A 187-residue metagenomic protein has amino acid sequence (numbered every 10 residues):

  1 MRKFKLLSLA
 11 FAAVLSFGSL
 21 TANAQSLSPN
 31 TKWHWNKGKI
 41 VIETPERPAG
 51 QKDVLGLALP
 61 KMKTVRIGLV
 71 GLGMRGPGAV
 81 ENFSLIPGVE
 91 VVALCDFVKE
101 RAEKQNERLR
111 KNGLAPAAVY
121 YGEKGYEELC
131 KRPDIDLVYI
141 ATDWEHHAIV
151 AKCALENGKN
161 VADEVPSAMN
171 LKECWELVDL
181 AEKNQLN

Functional and structural regions predicted by a protein language model:
K3, F11, A22-N157, W175 (+1 more regions): N-terminal glycine-/serine-/threonine-rich beta1-alpha1-beta2 phosphate-ribose binding loop of Rossmann-like
S8-S19: Bacterial N-terminal signal peptides
F97, P166-S167: An acidic- and aromatic-residue-enriched active-site/binding cleft used to recognize and process polar
G158-N160, E164-P166: Short helix/strand-capping hinge loops at secondary-structure junctions that flank key functional elements
M169-K172: Conserved PLP phosphate-binding loop immediately N-terminal to the Schiff-base lysine helix in PLP-dependent enzymes
